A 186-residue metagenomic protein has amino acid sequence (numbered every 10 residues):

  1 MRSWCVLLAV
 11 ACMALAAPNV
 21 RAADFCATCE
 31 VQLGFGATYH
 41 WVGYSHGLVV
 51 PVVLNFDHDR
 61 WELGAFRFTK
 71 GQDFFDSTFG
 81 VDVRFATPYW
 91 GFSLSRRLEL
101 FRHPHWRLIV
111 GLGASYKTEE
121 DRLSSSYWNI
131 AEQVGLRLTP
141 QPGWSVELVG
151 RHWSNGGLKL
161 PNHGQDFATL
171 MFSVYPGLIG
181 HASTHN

Functional and structural regions predicted by a protein language model:
M1-W4: Positively charged n-region of N-terminal signal peptides that target proteins for export
V6-A16: Bacterial N-terminal signal peptides
P18-G71, F167-G180, T184-N186: Short glycine/proline- and aromatic-enriched beta-strand/turn motifs that initiate or cap beta-hairpins
G43-L48, D82-P88, L123-W128, L160-D166: Replace "Gram-negative outer membrane beta-barrel proteins" with "bacterial and organellar outer membrane beta-barrel
Y44, K70-F74, K117-L123, G157-P161 (+1 more regions): Outer-membrane beta-barrel proteins
V50-E120, S173-P176: Gram-negative (and chloroplast) outer-membrane scaffold detector with strong preference for beta-barrel transmembrane
H58, R137-N186: Predominantly the C-terminal beta-signal and adjacent terminal strand-loop region of outer-membrane beta-barrel
Y116-R137: Acidic, glycine-rich flexible loop segments
